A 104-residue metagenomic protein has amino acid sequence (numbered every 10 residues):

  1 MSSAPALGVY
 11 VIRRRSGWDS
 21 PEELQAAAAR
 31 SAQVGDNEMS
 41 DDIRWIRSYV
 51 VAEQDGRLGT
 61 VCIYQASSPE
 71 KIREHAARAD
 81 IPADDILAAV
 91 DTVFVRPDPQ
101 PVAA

Functional and structural regions predicted by a protein language model:
M1-R47, V51, P69, E74 (+1 more regions): Short S/T/G/P-rich N-terminal loop/turn motif that feeds into the first structured element of a domain
Q54-L58: A short, glycine/Asx- and small/polar-enriched loop/turn that sits immediately N-terminal to a beta-strand
Q65-P97: An amphipathic, aromatic/His-enriched active-site/gating alpha helix that lines ligand/cofactor pockets
